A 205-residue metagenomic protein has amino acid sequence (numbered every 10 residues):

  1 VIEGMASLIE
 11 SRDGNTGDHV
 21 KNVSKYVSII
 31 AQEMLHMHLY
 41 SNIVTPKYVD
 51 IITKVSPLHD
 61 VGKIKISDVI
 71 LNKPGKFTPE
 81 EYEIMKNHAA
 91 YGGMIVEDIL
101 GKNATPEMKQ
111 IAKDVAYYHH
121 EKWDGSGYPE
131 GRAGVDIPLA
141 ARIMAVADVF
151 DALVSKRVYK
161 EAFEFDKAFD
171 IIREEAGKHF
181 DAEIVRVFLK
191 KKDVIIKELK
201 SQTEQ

Functional and structural regions predicted by a protein language model:
V1-Q205: Histidine- and acidic-residue-rich, metal-dependent catalytic cores
